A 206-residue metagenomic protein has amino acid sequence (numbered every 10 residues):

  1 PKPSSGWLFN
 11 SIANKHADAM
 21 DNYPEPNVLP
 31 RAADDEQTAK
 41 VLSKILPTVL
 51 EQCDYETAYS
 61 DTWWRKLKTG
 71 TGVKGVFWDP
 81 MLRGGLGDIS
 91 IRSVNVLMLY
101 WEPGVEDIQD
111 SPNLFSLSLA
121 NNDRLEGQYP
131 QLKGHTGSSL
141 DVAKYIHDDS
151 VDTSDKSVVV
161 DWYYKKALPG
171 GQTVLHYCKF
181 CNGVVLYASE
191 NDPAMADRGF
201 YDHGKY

Functional and structural regions predicted by a protein language model:
P1-D202: Extended, helix-rich architectural segments
